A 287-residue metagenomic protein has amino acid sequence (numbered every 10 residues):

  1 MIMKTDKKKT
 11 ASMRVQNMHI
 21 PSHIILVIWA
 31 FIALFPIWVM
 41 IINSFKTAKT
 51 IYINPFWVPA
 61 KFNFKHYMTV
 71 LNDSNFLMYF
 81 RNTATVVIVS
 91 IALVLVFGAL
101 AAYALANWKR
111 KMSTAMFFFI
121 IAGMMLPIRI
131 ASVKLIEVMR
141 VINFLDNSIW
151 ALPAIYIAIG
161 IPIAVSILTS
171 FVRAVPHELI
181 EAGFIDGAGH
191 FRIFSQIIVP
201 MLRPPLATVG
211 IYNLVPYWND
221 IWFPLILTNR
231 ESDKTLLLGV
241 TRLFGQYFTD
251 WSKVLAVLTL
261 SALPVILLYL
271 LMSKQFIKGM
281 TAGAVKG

Functional and structural regions predicted by a protein language model:
M1-V15: Short, Lys/Arg-rich, polar N-terminal cytosolic tail immediately upstream of the first transmembrane signal-anchor
T10-S12, M18-G287: A structural signal for multi-pass alpha-helical bundles of membrane permease subunits that mediate small-molecule
